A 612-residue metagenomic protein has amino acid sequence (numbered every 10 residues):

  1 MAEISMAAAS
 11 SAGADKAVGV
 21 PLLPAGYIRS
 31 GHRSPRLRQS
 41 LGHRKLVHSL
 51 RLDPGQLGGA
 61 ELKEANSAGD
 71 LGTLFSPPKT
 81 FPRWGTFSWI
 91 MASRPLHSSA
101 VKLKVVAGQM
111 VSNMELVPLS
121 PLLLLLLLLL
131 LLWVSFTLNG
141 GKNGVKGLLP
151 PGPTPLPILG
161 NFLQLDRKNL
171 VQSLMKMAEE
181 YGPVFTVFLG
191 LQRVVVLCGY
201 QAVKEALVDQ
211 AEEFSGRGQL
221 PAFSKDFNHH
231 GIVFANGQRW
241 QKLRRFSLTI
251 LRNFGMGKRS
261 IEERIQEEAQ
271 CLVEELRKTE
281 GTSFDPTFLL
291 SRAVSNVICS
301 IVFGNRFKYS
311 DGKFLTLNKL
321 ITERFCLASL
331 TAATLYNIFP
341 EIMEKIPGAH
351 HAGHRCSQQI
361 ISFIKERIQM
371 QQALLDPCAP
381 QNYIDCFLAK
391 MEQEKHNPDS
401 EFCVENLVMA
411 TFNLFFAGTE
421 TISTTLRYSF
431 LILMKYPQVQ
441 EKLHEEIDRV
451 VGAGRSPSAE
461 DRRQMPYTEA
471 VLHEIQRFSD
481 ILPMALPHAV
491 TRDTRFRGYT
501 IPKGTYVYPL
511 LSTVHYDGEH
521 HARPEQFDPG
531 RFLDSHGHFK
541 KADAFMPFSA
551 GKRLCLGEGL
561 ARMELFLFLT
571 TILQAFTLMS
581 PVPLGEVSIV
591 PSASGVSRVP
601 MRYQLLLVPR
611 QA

Functional and structural regions predicted by a protein language model:
E3, G13, R29, S34 (+10 more regions): N-terminal targeting/anchor module and adjacent flexible "hinge" preceding the catalytic domain
A92-L132, F188-V195, M256-E267, R277-S300 (+6 more regions): Cytochrome P450
G144-L165, L170-I261, D285, L290-V297 (+2 more regions): Cytochrome P450 substrate-recognition site 1
F162-G182, Q359-S362, E366, M370 (+3 more regions): Conserved cytochrome P450 K-helix E-x-x-R motif and the immediately C-terminal K′/meander segment
L163, R252-M256, G281, D285 (+7 more regions): Conserved cytochrome P450 catalytic core segment spanning the I/J/K helices
V294, I298, F303, C356-I364 (+6 more regions): Central I-helix of cytochrome P450 enzymes
P437-V439, E558-V596: Cytochrome P450 heme-binding "Cys pocket" and the immediately downstream C-terminal segment
P509-H536: Conserved cytochrome P450 K-helix/beta-meander segment immediately N-terminal to the heme-binding cysteine loop
